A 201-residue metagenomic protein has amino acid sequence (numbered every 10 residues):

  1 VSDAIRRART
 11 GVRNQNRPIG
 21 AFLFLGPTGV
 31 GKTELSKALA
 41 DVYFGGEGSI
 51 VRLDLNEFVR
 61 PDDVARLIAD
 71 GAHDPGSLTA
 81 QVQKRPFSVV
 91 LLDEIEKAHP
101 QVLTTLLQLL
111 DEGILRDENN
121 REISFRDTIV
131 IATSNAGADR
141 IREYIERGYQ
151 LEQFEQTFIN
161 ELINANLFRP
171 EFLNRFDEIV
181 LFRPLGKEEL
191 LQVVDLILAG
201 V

Functional and structural regions predicted by a protein language model:
S2-V201: AAA+ P-loop NTPase nucleotide-binding core of proteostasis motors
